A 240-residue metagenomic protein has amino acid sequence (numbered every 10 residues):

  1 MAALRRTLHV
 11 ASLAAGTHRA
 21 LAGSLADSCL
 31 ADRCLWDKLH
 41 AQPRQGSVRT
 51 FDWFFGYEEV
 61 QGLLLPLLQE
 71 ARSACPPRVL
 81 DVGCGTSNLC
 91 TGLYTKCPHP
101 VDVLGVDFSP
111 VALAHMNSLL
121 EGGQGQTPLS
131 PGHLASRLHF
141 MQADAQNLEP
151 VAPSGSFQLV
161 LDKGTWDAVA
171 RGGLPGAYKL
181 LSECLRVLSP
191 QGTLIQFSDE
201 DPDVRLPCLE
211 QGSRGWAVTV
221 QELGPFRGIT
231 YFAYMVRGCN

Functional and structural regions predicted by a protein language model:
A2-T50, F54-E58: N-terminal, positively charged/glycine-rich alpha-helical extensions of SAM-dependent methyltransferases
D52-P76, G92: Conserved alpha-helix/loop element of class I SAM-dependent methyltransferases that forms part of the SAM/SAH-binding
R78-L148: Class I SAM-dependent methyltransferase SAM/SAH-binding core
Q146-V160: A short acidic, Gly/Pro-enriched loop at the edge of an enzyme's catalytic core that lines a small-molecule cofactor
Q158-L174: A short SAM/SAH-binding and catalytic strip from SAM-dependent methyltransferases
P175-P190: A short glycine-rich, Lys/Arg-flanked "PGG" loop and its adjoining helix->strand segment in the class I
Q191-S198: Conserved beta-strand signature within the Rossmann-like core of class I S-adenosyl-L-methionine
E222-N240: Core SAM-dependent methyltransferase catalytic element
